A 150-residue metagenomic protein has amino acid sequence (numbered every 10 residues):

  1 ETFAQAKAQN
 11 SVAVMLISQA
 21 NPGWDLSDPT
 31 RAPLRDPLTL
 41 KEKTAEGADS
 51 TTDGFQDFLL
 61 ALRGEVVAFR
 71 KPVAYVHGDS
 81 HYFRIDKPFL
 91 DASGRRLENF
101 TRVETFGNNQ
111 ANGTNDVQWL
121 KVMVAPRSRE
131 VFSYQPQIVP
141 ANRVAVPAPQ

Functional and structural regions predicted by a protein language model:
E1-F89: His/acidic metal-ligating clusters that form di-metal
H81-Q150: Binuclear metal-dependent phosphoesterase catalytic core
